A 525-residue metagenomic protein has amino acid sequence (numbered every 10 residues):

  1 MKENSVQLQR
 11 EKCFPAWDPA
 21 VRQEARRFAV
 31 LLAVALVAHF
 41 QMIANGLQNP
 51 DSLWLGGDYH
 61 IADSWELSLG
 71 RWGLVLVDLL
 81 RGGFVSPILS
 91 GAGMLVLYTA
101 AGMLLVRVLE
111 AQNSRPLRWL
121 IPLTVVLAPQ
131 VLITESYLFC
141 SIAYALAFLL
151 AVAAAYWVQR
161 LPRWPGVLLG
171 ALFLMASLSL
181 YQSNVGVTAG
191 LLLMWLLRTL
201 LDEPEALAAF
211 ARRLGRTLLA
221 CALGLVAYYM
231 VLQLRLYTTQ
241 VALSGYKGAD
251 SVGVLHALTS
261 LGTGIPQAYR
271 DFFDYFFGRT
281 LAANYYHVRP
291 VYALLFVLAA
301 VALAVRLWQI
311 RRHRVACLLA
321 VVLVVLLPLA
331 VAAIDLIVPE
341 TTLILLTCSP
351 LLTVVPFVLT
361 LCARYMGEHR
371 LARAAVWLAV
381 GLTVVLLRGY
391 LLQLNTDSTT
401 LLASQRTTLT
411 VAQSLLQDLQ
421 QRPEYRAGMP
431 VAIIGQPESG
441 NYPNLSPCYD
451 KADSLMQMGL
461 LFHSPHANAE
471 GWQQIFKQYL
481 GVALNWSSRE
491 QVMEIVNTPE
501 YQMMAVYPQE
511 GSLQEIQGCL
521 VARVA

Functional and structural regions predicted by a protein language model:
Q41, N49-V85, L214, L218-V305: Membrane-lumen/periplasm interface segments of multi-pass, membrane-embedded glycan/lipid transferases
L67, R71, M94-L97, P116-Q159 (+3 more regions): Membrane-interface micro-motifs in multi-pass membrane enzymes
A151-G166, T199-E205: Membrane-interface transmembrane helices that cradle and orient dolichyl/undecaprenyl
G166, R364-L392: Signature aromatic-anchored transmembrane alpha helix within multi-pass, membrane-resident enzymes that catalyze glycan
G166-Q182, V187, L193: Membrane-interface alpha helices of multi-pass inner-membrane proteins
V187-A222: Perimembrane helix-loop-helix junctions
T383-Y449: Membrane-embedded, lumen/periplasm-facing catalytic core of multi-pass transferases that use lipid-linked donors
Q420-A525: Extracytosolic and intramembrane catalytic regions of membrane-associated proteins in envelope/secretory systems
